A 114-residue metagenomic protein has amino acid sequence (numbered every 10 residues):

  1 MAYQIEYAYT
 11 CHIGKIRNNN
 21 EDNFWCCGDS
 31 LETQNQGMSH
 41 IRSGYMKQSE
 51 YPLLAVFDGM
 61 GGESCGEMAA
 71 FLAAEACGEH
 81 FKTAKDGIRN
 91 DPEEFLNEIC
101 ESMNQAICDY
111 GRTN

Functional and structural regions predicted by a protein language model:
M1-N114: PP2C/PPM-type serine/threonine phosphatase catalytic domain
